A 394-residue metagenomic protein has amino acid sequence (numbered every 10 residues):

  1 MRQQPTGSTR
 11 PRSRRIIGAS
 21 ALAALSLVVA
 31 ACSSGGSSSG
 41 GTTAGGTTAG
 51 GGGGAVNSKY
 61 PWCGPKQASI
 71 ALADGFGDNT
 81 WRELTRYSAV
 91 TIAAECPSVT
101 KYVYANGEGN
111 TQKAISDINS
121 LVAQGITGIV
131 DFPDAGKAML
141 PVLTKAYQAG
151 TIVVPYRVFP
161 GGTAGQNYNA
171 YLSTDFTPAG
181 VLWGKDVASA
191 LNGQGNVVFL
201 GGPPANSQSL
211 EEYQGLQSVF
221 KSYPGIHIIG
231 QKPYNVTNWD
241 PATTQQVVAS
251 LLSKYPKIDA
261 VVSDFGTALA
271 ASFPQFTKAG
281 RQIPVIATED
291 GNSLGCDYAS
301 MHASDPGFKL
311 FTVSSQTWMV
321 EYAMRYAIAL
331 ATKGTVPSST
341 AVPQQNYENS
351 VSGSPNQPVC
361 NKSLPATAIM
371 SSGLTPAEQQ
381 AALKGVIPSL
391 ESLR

Functional and structural regions predicted by a protein language model:
R2-R12, C32-R394: A residue-level marker of the well-folded mature domains of exported/periplasmic proteins
R14-L25: Sec-dependent N-terminal signal peptides
